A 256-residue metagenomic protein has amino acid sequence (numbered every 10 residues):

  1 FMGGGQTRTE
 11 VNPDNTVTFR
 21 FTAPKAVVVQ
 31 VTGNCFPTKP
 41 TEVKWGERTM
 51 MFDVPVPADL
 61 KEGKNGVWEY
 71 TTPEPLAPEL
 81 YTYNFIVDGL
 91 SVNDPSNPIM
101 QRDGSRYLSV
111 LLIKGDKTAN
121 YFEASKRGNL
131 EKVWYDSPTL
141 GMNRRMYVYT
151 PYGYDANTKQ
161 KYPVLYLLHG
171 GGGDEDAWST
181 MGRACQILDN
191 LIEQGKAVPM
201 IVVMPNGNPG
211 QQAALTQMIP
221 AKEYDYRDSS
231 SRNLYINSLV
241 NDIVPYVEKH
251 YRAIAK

Functional and structural regions predicted by a protein language model:
F1-N15: N-terminal edge beta-strand
V11-K256: Non-catalytic cap/lid and distal C-terminal segments of serine-dependent acyl enzymes
